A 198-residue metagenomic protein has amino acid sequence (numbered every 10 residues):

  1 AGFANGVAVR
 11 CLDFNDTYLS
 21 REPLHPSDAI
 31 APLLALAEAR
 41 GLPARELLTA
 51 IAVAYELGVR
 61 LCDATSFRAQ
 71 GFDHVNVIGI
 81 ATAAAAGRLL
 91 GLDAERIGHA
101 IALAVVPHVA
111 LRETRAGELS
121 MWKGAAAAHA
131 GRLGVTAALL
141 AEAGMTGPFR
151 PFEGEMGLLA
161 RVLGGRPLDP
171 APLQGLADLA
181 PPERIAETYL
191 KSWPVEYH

Functional and structural regions predicted by a protein language model:
A1-I185: N-terminal core-entry segment
I185-H198: Long, repeat-rich segments with strong aromatic
